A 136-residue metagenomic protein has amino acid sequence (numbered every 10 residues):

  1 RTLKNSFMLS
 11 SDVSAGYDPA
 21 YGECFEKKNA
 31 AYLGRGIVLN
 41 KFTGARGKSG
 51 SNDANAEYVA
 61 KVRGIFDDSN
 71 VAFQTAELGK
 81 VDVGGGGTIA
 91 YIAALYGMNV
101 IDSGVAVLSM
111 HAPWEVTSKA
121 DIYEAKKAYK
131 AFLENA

Functional and structural regions predicted by a protein language model:
R1-E26: Long, well-ordered mid-to-C-terminal structural blocks that present hydrophobic/aromatic surfaces
R1-T2, S69, N99, E134-A136: Secondary-structure transition/capping motifs at alpha-helix termini and the adjoining loop/turn into the next element
D18-Y21, F25-W114: Active-site-adjacent substrate-binding region of metalloamidase/peptidase-like peptide-processing proteins
V105-A136: His/Asp/Glu-rich mid-to-C-terminal helical/loop segments that flank catalytic regions of hydrolases
